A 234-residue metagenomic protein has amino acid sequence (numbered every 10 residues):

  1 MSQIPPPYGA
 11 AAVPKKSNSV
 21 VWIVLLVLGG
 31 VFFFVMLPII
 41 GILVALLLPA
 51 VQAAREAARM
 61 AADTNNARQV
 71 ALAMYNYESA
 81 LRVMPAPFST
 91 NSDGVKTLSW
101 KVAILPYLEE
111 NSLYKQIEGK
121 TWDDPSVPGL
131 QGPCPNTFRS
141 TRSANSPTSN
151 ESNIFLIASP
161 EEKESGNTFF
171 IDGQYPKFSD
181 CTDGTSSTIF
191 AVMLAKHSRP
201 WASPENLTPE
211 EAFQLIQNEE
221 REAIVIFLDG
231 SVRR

Functional and structural regions predicted by a protein language model:
M1-W22: Low-complexity, intrinsically disordered extramembrane tails and loops of integral membrane proteins
Y8, L28-G29, I40, S165 (+1 more regions): Feature targets compositionally biased, intrinsically disordered low-complexity regions with long contiguous runs
Y8, V27-L28, F33-F34, E205-Q214: Mixed-charge, polar/low-complexity N-terminal
P14-S17, L28, S152, G166: Generic cytosolic/nucleocytoplasmic N-terminal low-complexity/intrinsically disordered segments
S17-L48: Membrane-embedded alpha-helical segments of small multi-pass membrane proteins
A50-R234: Internal low-complexity, small-residue/proline-rich segments
